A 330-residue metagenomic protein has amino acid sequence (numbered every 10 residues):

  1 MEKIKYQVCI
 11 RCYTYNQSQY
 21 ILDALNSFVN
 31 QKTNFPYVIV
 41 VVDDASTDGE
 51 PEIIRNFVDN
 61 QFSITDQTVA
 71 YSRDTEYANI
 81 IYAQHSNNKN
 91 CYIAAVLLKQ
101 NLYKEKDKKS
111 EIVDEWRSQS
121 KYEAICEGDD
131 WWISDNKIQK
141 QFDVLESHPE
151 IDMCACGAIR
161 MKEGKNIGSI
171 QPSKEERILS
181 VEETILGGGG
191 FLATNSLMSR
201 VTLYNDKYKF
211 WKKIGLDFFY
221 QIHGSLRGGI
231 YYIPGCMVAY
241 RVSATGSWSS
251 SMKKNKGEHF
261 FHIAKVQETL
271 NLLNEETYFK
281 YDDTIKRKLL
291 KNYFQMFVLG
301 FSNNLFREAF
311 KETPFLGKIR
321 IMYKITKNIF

Functional and structural regions predicted by a protein language model:
Q17-N30: Short, well-formed alpha-helical segments that are part of the catalytic scaffolds of diverse glycosyltransferases
V29-V96: Acidic donor-binding segment of Leloir-type glycosyltransferases
V96-L97, S110-Y122: Active-site nucleotide-sugar/metal-binding loop of Leloir-type enzymes
S120-W131: Short beta-strand-to-loop acidic/aromatic patch adjacent to the donor-nucleotide binding site
N136-S169: Conserved donor NDP-sugar-binding/catalytic core segment of glycosyltransferases
C156, S173-K254: Conserved nucleotide-sugar donor-binding catalytic segment
I185, C236, Y240-S243, S250-Y281 (+1 more regions): Catalytic core of nucleotide-sugar-dependent glycosyltransferases
F294-F330: Membrane-interface aromatic/basic loop that binds lipid-linked glycans or pyrophosphate carriers, typified by
